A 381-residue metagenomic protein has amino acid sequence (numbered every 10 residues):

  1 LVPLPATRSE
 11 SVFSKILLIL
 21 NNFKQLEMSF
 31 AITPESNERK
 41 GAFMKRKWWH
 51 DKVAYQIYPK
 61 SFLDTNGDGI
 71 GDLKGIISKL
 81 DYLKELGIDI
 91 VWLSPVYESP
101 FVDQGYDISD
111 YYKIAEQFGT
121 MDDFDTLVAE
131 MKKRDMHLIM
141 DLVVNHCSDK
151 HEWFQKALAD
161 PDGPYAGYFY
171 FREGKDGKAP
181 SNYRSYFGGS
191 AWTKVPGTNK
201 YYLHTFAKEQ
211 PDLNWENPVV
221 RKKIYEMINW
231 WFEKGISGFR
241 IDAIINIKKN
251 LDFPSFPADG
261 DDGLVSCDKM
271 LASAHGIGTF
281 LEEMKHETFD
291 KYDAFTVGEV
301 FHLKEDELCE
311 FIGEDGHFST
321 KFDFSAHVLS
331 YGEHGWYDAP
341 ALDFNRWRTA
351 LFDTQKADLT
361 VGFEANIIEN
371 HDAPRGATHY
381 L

Functional and structural regions predicted by a protein language model:
L1-P3, M28, M44: Accessible peptide chain termini
P3-P5, A31-P34, D64: Exposed boundary/loop context
P3-P5, E10, L18: Short linear motifs in low-complexity or flexible loops
R8-S14, S29, S36: Low-acidity, Ser/Thr- and Arg-rich intrinsically disordered low-complexity segments
N21-N22: Intrinsic-disorder-associated, low-complexity terminal segments enriched in Asp/Asn/His/Tyr and depleted of Lys/Arg
F30, R39-L381: Active-site and adjacent substrate-binding regions of carbohydrate-active enzymes
